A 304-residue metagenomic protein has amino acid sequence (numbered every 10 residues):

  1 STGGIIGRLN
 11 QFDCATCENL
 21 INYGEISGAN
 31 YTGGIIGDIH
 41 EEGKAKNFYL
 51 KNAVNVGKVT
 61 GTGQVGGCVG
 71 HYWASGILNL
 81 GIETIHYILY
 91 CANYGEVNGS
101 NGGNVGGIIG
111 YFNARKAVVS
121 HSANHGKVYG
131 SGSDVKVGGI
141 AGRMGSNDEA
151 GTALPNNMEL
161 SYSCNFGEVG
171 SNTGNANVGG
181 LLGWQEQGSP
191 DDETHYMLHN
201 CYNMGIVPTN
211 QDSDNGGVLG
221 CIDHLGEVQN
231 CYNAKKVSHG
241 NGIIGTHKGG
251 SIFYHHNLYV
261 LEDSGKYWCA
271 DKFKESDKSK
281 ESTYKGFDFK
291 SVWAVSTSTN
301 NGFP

Functional and structural regions predicted by a protein language model:
S1-P304: Predominantly extracellular beta-rich ligand-binding scaffolds that present long acidic/polar faces for carbohydrate
